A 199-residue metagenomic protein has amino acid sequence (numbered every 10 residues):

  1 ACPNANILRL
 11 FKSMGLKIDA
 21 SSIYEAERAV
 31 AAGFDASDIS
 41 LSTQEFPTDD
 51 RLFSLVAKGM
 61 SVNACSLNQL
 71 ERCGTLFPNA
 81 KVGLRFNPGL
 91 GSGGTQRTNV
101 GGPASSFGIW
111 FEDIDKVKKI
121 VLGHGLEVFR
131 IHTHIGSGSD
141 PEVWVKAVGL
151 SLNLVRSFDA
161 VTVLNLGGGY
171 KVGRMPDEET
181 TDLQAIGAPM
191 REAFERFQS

Functional and structural regions predicted by a protein language model:
A1-V163, P189, A193: Active-site-proximal beta-alpha core segment in soluble small-molecule metabolic enzymes
E71, G168-S199: Active-site anion/phosphate-binding pocket segments in diverse small-molecule metabolic enzymes
